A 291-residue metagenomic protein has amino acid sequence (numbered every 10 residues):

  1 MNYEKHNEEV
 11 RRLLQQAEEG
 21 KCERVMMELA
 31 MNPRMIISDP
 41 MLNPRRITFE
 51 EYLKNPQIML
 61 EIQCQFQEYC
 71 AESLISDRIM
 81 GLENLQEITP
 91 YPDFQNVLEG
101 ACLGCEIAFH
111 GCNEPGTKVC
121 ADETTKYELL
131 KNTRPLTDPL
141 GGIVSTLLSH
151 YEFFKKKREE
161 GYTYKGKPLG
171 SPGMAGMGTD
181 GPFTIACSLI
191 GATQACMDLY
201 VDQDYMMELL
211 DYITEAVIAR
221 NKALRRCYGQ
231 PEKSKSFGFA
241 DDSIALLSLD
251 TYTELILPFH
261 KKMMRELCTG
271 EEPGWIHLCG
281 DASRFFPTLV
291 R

Functional and structural regions predicted by a protein language model:
M1-Y52, P56-L60, R134-R291: Active-site loop segments of alpha/beta catalytic cores
Y52-G104: Membrane helical hairpin/interfacial module
I62-Y69, E114-D122, L209-Y212: Low-complexity, flexible helical/coil segments
Q63, E72-L74, R78, V119-L129 (+1 more regions): Generic hydrophobic/packing signal
C70, V97-E114, K157, P182 (+2 more regions): Alpha-helical structural context
N84-L130: A contiguous, low-structure linker/loop signature
